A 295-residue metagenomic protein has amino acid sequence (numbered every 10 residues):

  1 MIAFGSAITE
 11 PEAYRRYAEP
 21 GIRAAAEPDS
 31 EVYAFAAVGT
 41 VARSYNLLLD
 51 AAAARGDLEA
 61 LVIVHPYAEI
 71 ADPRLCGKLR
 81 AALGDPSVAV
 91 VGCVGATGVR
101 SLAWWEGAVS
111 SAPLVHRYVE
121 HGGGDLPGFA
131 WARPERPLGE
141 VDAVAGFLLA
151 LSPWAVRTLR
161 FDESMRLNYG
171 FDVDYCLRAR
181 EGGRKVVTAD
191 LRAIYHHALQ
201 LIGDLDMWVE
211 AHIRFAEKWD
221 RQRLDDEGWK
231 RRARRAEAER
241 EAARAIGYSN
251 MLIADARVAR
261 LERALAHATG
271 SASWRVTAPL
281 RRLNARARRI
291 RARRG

Functional and structural regions predicted by a protein language model:
M1-A24, V32-F35: N-proximal low-complexity "stem/linker" segments adjacent to membrane-targeting elements
V38, E69, P73-L114: Conserved donor NDP-sugar-binding/catalytic core segment of glycosyltransferases
N46-A60: Active-site nucleotide-sugar/metal-binding loop of Leloir-type enzymes
D57-E69: Short beta-strand-to-loop acidic/aromatic patch adjacent to the donor-nucleotide binding site
G123-L151: A recurrent flexible, glycine/aromatic-enriched loop bordering the glycosyltransferase active site that acts as
A143-G146, R157-L177, R184-I194: Donor nucleotide-sugar recognition loop
R184-M207, R214-K218: Active-site donor/metal-binding and catalytic loop motifs of nucleotide-sugar-dependent glycosylation enzymes
E227-G295: Boundary detector for helix-to-coil junctions that initiate low-complexity/charged tails
